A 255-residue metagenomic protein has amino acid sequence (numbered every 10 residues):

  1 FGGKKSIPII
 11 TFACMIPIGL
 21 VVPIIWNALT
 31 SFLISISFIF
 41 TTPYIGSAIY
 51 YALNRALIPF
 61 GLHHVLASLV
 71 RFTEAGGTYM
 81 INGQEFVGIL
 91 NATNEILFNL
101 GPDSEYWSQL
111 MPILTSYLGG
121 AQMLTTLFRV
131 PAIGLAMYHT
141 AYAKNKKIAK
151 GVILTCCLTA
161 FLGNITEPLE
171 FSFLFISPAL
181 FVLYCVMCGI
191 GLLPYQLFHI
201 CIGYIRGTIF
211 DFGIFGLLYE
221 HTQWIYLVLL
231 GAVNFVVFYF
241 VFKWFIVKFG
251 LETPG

Functional and structural regions predicted by a protein language model:
F1-A75, G203, F210-H221, I225-G255: Signature of multi-pass transmembrane helix bundles
G3, I7-T11, M15-L20, M123-T140 (+2 more regions): Hydrophobic alpha-helical segments involved in membrane association or supramolecular assembly
P17-V21, F72, T78, F181 (+2 more regions): Alpha-helix boundary/interfacial micro-motifs
F40-A132: Alpha-helical transmembrane segments and their membrane-interface boundaries that form or gate the permeation pathway
L90-T93, N99-W107, M111-T115, G134 (+4 more regions): Transmembrane alpha-helical segments and their short flanking loops that form helix-hairpins/helix-helix interfaces
A141-A149: Membrane-interface helix-loop-helix junctions at transmembrane boundaries of multi-pass membrane enzymes, predominantly
